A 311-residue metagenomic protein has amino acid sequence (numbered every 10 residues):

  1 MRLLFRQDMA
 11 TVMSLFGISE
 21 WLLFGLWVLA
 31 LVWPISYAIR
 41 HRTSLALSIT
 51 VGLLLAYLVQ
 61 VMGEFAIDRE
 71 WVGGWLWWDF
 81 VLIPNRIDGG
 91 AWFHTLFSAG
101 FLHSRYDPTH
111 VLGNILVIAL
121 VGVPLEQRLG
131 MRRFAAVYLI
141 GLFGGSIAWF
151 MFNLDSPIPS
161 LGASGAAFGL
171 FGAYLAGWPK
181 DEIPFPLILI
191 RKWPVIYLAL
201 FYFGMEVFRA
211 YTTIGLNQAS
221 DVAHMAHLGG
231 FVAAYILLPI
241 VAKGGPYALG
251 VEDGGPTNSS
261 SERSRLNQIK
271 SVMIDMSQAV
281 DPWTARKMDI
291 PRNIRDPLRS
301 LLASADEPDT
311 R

Functional and structural regions predicted by a protein language model:
R2-A279, W283, N293-P297, L301: A detector for small-residue-rich transmembrane helices and their helix-helix packing motifs
T284-D289, S304-T310: Charged, low-complexity interaction regions
